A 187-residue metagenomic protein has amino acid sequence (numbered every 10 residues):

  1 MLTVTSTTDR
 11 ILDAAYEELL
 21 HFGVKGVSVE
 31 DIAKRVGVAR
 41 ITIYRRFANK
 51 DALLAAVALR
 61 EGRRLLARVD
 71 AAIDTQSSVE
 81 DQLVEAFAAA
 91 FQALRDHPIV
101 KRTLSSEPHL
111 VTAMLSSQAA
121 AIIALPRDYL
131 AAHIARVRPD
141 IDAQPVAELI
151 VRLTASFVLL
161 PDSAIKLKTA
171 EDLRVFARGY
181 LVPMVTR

Functional and structural regions predicted by a protein language model:
M1-R35, A48, A52-A55, R63: Basic, helix-initiating cap at the start of DNA-binding domains
V4-T7, A143-V151, T169, L173: Short amphipathic alpha-helix in the helical subdomain of ABC transporter nucleotide-binding domains
I41-A48: Base-recognition residues in the alpha-helical recognition helix of bacterial helix-turn-helix
A56, D70-D96, A147-I150: Hydrophobic alpha-helical connector segments
R63-L66, V111-R138, Q144-E148: Amphipathic alpha-helical packing segments from all-alpha helical-bundle domains
V84, A88, I123, R127-A131 (+6 more regions): An amphipathic alpha-helix signature
Q92-D96, A132, I150-L167, Y180-R187: Amphipathic C-terminal alpha-helical segment
L94-A119: Amphipathic alpha-helical segments used for helix-helix packing
